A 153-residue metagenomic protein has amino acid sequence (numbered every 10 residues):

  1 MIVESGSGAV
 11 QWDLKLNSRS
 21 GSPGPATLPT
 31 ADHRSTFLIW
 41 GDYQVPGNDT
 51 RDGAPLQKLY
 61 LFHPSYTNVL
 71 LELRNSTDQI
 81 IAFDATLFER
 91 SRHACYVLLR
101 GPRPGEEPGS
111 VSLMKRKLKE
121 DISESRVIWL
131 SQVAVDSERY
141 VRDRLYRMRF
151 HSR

Functional and structural regions predicted by a protein language model:
M1-R153: Secretory-pathway ectodomains
